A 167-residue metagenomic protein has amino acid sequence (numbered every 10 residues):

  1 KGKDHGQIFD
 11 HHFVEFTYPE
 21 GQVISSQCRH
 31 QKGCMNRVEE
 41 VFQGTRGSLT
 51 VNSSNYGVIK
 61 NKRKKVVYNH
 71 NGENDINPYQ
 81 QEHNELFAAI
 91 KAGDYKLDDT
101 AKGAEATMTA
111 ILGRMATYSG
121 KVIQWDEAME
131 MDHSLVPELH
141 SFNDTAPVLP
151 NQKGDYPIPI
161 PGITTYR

Functional and structural regions predicted by a protein language model:
K1-V58, R63-R167: Contiguous beta-strand/loop segments that form the cofactor/metal-binding neighborhood of enzyme cores
